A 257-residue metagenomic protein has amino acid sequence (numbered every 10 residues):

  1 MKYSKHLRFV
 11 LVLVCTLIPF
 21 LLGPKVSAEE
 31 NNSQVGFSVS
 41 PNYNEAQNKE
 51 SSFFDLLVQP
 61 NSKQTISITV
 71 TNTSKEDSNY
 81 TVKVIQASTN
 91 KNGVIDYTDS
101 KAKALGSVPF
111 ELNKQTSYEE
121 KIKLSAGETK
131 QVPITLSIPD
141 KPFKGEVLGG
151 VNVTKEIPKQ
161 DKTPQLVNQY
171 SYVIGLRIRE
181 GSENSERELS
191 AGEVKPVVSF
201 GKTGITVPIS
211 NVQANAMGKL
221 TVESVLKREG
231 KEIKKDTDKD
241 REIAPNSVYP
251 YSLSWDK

Functional and structural regions predicted by a protein language model:
K2-A28: Sec-dependent N-terminal signal peptides of Gram-positive bacterial secreted proteins and lipoproteins
E30-N48, I178-E188: Proline/serine/threonine-rich low-complexity linkers at boundaries of modular beta-sandwich domains
P41-S74, K121, L189-F200: Beta-sheet-dominated interaction scaffolds and their linkers
S62-T71, S78-Q86, N92-V94, S107-T163: Ligand-binding face of N-terminal immunoglobulin V-set domains in extracellular IgSF glycoproteins
I68, K162-E183: Short beta-strand elements
S78-N92, D96-L105, A216-K231: Short acidic, flexible loop segments centered on an aromatic residue
K101-K141, L226-K257: Intrinsically disordered, low-complexity Pro/Gly/Ser/Thr-rich segments with frequent PxxP/GP/PP motifs and embedded
S182-K257: Membrane-proximal extracellular "stem/stalk" segments of glycoproteins immediately N-terminal to a transmembrane helix
